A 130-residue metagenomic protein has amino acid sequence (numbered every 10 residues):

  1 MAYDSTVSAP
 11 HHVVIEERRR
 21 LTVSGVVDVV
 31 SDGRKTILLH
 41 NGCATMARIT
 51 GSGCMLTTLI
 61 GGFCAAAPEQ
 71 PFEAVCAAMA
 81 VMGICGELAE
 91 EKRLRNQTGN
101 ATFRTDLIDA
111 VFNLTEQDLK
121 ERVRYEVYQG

Functional and structural regions predicted by a protein language model:
D4-A47: Conserved phosphate-donor
C43-I60, P71: Short glycine/threonine-rich catalytic loop with a Thr-x-Gly-x-Asp
T58, G62, N113-L114: Transmembrane alpha-helical segments of multi-pass membrane transport proteins and ion-pumping complexes
I60-T102: Conserved post-catalytic alpha-helical subdomain immediately downstream of the catalytic base and nucleotide-binding
I84-G130: Charged C-terminal helix
